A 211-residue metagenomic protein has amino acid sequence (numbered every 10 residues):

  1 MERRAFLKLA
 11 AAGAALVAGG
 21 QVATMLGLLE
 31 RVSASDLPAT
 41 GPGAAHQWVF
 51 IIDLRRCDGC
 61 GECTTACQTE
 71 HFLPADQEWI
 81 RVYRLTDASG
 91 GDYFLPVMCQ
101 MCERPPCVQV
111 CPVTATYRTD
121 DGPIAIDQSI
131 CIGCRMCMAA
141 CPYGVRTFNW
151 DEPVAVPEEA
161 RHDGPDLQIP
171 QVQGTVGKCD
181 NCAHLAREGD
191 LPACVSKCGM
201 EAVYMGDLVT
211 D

Functional and structural regions predicted by a protein language model:
M1-V17: N-terminal secretory signal peptides and thylakoid transit peptides that target proteins across membranes
E2, Q21-G59: C-terminal segment of N-terminal export signals and the immediately downstream linker at the start of the mature
Q21, L28-S33, D58, E62-V82 (+4 more regions): Iron-sulfur cluster-binding cysteine motifs and their immediate structural context in ferredoxin-like electron-transfer
H46-F50, L95, G122, T175: Short amphipathic alpha-helical segments
I52-R55, D180-A186: Short, well-ordered beta-strand elements within core beta-sheets of diverse protein domains
I80-G91: Gly/Gly-Pro-rich "capping" loops immediately C-terminal to redox-active cysteine motifs in periplasmic/lumenal
S89-R104, M138-V145, R161-H184: Short Fe-S-cluster ligation motifs
V156-P157: Membrane-interface interhelical connector segments
